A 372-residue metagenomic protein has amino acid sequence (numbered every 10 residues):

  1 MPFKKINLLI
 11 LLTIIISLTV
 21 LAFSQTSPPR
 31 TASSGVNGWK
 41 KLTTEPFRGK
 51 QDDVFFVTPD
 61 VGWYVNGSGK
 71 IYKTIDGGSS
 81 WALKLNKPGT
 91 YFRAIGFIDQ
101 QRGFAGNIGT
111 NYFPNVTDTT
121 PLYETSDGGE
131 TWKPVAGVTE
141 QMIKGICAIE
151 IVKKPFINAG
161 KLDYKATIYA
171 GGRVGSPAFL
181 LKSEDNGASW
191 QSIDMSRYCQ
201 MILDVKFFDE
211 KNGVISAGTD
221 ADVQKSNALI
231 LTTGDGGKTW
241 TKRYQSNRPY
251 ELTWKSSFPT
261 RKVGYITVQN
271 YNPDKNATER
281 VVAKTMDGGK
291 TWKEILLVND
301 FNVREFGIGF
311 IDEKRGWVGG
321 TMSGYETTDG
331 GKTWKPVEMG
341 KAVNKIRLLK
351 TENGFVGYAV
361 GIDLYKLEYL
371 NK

Functional and structural regions predicted by a protein language model:
R30-T43, G69-L85, P121-V138, L181-D194 (+4 more regions): Asp-box/BNR beta-propeller loop motif
T43-S68: Beta-strand-rich domains and repeat architectures in extracellular enzymes and scaffolds, especially beta-propellers
K50-D53, Y91-G96, I143-I151, Q200-K206 (+3 more regions): Repeated scaffold domains used in trafficking and secretory/extracellular systems, primarily beta-propellers
V61-W63, Q101-A105, G160-Y169, K211-I215 (+3 more regions): Entry beta-strands of beta-propeller and related beta-repeat scaffolds
N66, G106-G109, A170-R173, S216-T219 (+3 more regions): Recurrent small/Gly-Pro-centered beta-turn motifs in extracellular repeat architectures
T110-P114, V174-P177, D220-V223, Y271-D274 (+1 more regions): Short glycine/acidic-enriched loop and turn motifs that connect beta-strands
N299-S323: Loop/turn-rich, solvent-exposed surfaces of beta-rich toroidal or solenoidal domains
R347-K372: Blade-level signature of beta-propeller repeat domains, shared across WD40, Kelch, NHL, RCC1 and BNR/Asp-box propellers
